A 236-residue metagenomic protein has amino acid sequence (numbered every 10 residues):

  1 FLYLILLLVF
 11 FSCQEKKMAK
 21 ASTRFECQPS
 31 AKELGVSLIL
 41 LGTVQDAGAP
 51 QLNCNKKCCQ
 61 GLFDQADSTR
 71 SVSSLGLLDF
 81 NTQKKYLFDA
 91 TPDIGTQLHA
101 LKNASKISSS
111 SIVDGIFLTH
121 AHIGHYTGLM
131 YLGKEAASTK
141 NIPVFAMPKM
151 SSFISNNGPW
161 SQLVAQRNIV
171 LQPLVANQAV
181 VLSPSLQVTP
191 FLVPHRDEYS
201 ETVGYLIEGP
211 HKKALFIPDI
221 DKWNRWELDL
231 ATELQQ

Functional and structural regions predicted by a protein language model:
F1-L6: Sec-dependent signal peptide recognition, specifically the positively charged N-region followed immediately by
V9-S12: C-terminal motif of bacterial Sec signal peptides marking the signal peptidase cleavage site
Q14-K16: Bacterial signal peptide processing site
K20-S108, L171-D229, E233: Core dinuclear metal-dependent hydrolase active-site scaffold
L87-T91, I112-H125, F145-M147, L215-I220: Active-site neighborhood of phospho(di)ester-bond hydrolases with catalytic His/Asp-centered motifs
D93-S138: Di-metal (Zn2+ and/or Mg2+/Mn2+) metal-binding site signature of metallo-dependent hydrolases with the MBL/beta-CASP
I107-S111, K134-K140, L163-A165, A231-Q236: Short, conserved loop/helix-junction motifs that constitute active-site signature segments in enzyme catalytic cores
K149-P159: A short, active-site helix/loop in glycosyltransferases that binds the activated sugar's phosphate group
